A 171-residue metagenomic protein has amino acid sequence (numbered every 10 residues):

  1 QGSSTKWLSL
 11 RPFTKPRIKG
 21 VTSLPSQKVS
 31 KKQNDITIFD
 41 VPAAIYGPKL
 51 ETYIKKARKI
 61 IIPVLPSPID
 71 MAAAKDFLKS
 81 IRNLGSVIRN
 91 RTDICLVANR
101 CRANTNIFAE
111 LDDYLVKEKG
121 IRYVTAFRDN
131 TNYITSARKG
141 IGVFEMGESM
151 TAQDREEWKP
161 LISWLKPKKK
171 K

Functional and structural regions predicted by a protein language model:
Q1-G2, P68, C101-N104, N132: Conserved nucleotide-binding/hydrolysis micro-motifs of P-loop NTPases
Q1-G47, E51-K55, R138-I141: P-loop/Walker-type NTP enzyme "switch/lid" segment
F39, I62, L96-A98: Structural beta-sheet core signal
P48-P68: Inter-motif core of Ras-like GTPase G domains
A72-I94, N99-R100: Conserved C-terminal guanine-recognition region of P-loop GTPase G domains, centered on the G4
R102, D112-F144: Beta-strand-loop-alpha "switch" segments that mediate conformational coupling across diverse proteins
T135-D154, K159: Inter-lobe coupling/hinge region of RecA-like P-loop helicase motors
